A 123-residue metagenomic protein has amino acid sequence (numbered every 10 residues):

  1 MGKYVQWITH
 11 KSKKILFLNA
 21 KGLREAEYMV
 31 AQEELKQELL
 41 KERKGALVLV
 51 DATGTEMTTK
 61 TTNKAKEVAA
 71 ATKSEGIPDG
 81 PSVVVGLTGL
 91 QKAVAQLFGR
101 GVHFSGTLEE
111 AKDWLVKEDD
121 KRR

Functional and structural regions predicted by a protein language model:
G2-R123: Amphipathic, Lys/Arg-enriched alpha-helical "gate/interface" segment within cytosolic domains that mediates
